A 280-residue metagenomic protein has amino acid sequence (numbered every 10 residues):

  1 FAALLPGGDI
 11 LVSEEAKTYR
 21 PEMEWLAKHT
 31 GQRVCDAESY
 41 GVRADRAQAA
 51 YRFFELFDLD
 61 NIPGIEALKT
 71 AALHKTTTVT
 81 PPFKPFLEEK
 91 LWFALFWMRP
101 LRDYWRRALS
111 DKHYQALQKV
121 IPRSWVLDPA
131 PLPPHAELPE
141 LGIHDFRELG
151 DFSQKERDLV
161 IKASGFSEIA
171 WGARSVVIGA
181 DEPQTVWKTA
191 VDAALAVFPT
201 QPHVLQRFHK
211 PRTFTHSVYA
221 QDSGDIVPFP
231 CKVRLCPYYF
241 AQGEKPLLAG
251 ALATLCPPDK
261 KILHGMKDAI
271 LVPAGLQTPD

Functional and structural regions predicted by a protein language model:
F1-P279: Domain-scale recognition of functional cores that engage charged ligands
